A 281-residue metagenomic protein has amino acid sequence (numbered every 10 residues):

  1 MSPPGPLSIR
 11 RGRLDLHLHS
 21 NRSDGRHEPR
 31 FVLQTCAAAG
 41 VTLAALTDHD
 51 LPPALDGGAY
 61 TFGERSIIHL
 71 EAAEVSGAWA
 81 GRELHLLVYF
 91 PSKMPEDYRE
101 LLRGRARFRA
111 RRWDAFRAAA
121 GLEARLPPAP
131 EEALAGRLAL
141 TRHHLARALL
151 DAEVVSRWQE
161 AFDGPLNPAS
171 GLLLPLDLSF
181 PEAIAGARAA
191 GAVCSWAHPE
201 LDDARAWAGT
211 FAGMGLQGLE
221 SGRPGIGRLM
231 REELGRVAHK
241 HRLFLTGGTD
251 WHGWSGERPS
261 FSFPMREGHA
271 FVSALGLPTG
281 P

Functional and structural regions predicted by a protein language model:
M1-R11, A185: N-terminal amphipathic alpha-helix/helix-capping segment at the start of soluble metabolic enzymes
S8-L140, M214, L219-E257, P264-M265: A metal-dependent hydrolase metal-coordination microenvironment
R13, H17, P165-A169, G186-S195: Acidic/glycine-enriched edge-of-secondary-structure segments
L46-H49, S170-D177, S195-E200, E220-G225: Catalytic beta/alpha-barrel core
A78-A110, R147-A169, S262-P281: Active-site gating loops and adjacent loop-to-helix segments of metal-dependent hydrolytic enzymes
E123-L176: Hydrophobic, aromatic-enriched interface-forming segments
L173-E200, A206-M214: Conserved, well-ordered alpha-helix/loop/beta-strand core segments that scaffold catalytic motifs
